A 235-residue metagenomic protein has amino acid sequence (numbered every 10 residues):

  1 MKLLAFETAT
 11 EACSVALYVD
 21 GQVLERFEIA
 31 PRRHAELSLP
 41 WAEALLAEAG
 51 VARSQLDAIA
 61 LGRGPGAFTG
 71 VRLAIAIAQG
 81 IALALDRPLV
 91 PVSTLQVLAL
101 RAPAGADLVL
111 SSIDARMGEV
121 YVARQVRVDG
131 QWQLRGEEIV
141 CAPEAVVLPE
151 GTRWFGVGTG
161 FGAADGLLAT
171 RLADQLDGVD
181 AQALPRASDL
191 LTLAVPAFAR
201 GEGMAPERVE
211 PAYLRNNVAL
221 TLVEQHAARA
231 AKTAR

Functional and structural regions predicted by a protein language model:
M1-P65: N-terminal beta-alpha supersecondary unit
R33, P88-P185, A199, Y213 (+2 more regions): Surface "functional belts" at beta-alpha junctions
L46, A194-E202: Short, hydrophobic alpha-helical segments
A47-Q55, A82-V92: Phosphate-handling active-site elements
A60-L89: DPxDG-like acidic metal-binding loop motif
L191: Active-site glycine/GP-rich loop and adjacent strand/helix microenvironment that borders small-molecule binding pockets
A205, E210-R235: Acidic two-metal-ion nuclease catalytic site recognized across multiple nuclease folds, prominently DnaQ/RNase D-T
